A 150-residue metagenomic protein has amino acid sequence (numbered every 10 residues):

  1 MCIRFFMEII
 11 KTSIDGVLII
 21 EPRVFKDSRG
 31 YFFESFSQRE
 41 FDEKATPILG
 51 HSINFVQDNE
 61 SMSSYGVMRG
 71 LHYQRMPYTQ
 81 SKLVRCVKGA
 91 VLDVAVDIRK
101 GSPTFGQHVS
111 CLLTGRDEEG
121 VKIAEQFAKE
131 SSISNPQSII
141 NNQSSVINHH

Functional and structural regions predicted by a protein language model:
M1, S131-N148: Short, basic, low-complexity termini and linkers enriched in Ser/Thr/Gly/Pro that act as targeting/leader peptides
F5-E119: Non-catalytic, conserved peripheral segments adjacent to functional cores
F6-M7, A128, N141: Compositionally biased, low-structure terminal segments
I14, S35, E125, S134 (+1 more regions): Non-transmembrane, interaction-prone segments in cytosolic or luminal domains
L113-K129, N148-H150: Conserved metal-binding segment of the jelly-roll/cupin
